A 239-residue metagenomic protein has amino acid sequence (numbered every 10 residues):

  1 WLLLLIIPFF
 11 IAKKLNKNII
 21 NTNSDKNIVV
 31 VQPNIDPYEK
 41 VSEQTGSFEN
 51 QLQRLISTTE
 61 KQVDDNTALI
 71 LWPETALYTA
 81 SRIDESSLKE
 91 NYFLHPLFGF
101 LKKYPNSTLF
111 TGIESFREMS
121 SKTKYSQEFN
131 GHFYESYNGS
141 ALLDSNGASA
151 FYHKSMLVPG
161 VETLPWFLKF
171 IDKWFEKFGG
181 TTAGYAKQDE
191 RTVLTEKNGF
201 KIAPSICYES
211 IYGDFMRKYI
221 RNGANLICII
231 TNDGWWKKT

Functional and structural regions predicted by a protein language model:
L3-W72, T79-L101: Membrane-interface segments at or immediately adjacent to transmembrane helices that form the boundary between
T45-E49, D64, L69-T239: Solvent-exposed soluble domains appended to multi-pass membrane proteins
